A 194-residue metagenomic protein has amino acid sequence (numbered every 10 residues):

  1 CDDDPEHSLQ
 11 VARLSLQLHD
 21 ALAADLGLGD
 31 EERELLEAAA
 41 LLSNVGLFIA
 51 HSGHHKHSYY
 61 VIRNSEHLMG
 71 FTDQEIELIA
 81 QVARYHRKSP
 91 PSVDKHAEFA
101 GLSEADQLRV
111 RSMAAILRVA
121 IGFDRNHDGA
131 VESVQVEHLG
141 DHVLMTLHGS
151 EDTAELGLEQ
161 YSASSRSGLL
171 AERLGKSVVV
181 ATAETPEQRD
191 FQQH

Functional and structural regions predicted by a protein language model:
C1, L22-L26, L174: A broad structural signal for alpha-helix termini and local helix breaks/kinks
C1-D2, K95-Q107, H148-L156: Short hinge/gating elements
C1-L9: Non-transmembrane accessory domains of multi-pass membrane transporters/channels
H7, R13-V136: Divalent metal-dependent catalytic cores for phosphoryl transfer on phosphate-bearing substrates
L18, P90, S150-D152, T185: Short, glycine-/Ser/Thr-/acidic-enriched flexible segments
A97-E98, V180-T185: C-terminal amphipathic alpha-helical interaction region
F123-V180: Low-complexity, glycine/alanine/valine/leucine- and proline-rich hydrophobic stretches
E187-H194: Short, low-order "capping/linker" segments at domain edges
